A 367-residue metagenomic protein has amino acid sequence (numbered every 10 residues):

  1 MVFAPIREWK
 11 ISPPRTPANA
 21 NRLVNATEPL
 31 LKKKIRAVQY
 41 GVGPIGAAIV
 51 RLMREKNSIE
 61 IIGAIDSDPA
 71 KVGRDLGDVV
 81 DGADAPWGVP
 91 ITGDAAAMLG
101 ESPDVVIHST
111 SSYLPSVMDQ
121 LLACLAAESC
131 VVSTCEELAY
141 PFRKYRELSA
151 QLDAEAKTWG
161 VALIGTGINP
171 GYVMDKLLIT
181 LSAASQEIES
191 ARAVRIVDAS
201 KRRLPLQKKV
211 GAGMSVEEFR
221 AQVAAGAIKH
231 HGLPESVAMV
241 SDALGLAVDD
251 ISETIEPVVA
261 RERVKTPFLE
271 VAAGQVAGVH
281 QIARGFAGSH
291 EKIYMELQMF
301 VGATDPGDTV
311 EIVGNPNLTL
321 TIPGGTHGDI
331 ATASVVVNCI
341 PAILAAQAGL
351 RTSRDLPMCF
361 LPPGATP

Functional and structural regions predicted by a protein language model:
V2-A127: N-terminal glycine-/serine-/threonine-rich beta1-alpha1-beta2 phosphate-ribose binding loop of Rossmann-like
Y40, P44, A48, E101 (+9 more regions): Conserved active-site and cofactor/substrate-binding residues in soluble primary-metabolism enzymes
Y40, S182-D308, T326, A333 (+1 more regions): Active-site-lining helix/loop region of Rossmann-like oxidoreductase modules
G43-I45, Y113, L138-F142, I168-M174 (+1 more regions): Gly/Ser/Thr-rich loops at beta-strand to alpha-helix junctions that form or flank small-molecule/cofactor-binding
C130-V132: A short hydrophobic/small-residue beta-strand
E136-G160: Rossmann-fold NAD(P)-binding glycine/threonine-rich loop
Y172-A183: Alpha-helical support elements that line or immediately flank enzyme active sites and cofactor-binding pockets
V301-P367: C-terminal helical cap and adjacent loop that interface with cofactors, partners, or active-site loops
